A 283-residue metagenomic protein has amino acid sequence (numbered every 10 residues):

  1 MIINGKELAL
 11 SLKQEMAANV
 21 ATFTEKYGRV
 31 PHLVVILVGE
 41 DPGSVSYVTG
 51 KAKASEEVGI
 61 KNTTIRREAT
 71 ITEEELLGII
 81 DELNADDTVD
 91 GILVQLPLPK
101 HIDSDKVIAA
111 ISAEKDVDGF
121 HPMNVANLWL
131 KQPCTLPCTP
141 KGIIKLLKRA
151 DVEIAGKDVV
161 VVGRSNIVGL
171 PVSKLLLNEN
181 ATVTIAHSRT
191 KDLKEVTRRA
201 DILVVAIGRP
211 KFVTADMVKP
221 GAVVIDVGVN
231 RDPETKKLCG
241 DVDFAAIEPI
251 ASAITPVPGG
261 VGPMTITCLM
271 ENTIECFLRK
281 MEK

Functional and structural regions predicted by a protein language model:
M1-G28: Positively charged, low-complexity intrinsically disordered leader regions
P31-G39: Short beta-strand segments enriched in small/hydrophobic residues
V38-A52, C134-V223, V227, D232 (+1 more regions): Glycine-rich phosphate/diphosphate-binding loop of Rossmann-like nucleotide-binding domains
S55-A69, V183-I185: Short beta-strand elements in bilobed, periplasmic/extracellular small-molecule ligand-binding domains
E75-D87: Short, well-structured alpha-helical segments in soluble
V94-H101, R209-K211, N230-D232, G260-P263: Short glycine-rich anion-binding loops that position phosphate/pyrophosphate groups of nucleotides and phosphorylated
V94-I154: Anion-binding alpha/beta catalytic cores of soluble intermediary-metabolism enzymes, centered on
D105-H121, V125, G228-M281: Rossmann-fold NAD(P)-binding glycine/threonine-rich loop
